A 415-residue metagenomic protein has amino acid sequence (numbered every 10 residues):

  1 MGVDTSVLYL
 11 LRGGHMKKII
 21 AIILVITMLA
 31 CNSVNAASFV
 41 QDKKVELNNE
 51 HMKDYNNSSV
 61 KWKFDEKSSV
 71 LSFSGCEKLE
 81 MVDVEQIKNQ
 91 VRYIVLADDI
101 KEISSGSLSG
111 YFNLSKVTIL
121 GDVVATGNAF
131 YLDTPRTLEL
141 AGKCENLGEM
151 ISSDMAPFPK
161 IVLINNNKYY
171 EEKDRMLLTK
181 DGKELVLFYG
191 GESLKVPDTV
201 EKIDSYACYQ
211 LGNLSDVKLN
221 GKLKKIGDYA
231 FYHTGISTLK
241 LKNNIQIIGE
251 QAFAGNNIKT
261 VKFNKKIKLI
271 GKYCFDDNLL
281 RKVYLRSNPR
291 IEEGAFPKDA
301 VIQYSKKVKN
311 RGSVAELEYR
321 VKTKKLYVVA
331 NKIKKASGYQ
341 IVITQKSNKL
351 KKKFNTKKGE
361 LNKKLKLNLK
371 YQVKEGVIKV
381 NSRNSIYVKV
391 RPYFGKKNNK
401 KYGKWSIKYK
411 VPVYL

Functional and structural regions predicted by a protein language model:
M1-H15: Short, Lys/Arg-enriched N-terminal segments with co-localized hydrophobic residues within the first ~10-30 amino acids
H15, V34-A37, S68-E77, N89-E102 (+10 more regions): Structural signature of tandem-repeat unit edges
L29-L47: Sec-dependent signal peptide cleavage junction
G106-S107, N128-A129, S205-A207, G227-A230 (+3 more regions): Consensus positions within tandem repeat domains that build extended binding/scaffold surfaces
K324-K335: Conserved aromatic anchor
K335-T356: Extracellular low-complexity, O-glycosylation-prone stalks/linkers
V377-K400: Beta-strand-rich modules
K396-L415: Extracellular fibronectin type III
